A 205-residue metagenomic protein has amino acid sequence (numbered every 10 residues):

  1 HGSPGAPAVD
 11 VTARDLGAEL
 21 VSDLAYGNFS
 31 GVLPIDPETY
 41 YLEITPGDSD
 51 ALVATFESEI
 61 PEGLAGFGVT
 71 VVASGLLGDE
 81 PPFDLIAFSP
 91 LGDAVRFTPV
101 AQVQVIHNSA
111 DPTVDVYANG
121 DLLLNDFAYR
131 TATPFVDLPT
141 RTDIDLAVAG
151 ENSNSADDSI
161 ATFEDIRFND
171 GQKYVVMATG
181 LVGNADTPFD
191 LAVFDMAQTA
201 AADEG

Functional and structural regions predicted by a protein language model:
H1-G205: Intrinsically disordered, low-complexity polar regions and short flexible loop motifs
